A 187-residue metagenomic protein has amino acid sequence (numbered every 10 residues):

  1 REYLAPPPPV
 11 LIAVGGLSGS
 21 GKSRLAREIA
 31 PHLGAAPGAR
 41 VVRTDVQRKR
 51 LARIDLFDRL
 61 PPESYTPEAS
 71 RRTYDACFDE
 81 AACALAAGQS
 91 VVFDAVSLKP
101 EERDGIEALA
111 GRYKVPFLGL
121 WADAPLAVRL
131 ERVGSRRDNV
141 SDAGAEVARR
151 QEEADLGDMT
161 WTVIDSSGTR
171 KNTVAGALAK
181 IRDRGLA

Functional and structural regions predicted by a protein language model:
R1-L11: Extreme N-terminal, non-catalytic leader segments that precede Walker-type/kinase nucleotide-binding cores
V14: Hydrophobic anchor at the beta1->P-loop junction of P-loop NTPases
L17-S18: The conserved Walker
K22: Conserved lysine of the Walker
L25: Hydrophobic positions on the alpha1 helix immediately C-terminal to the Walker A/P-loop
A30-Q89: Conserved substrate/cofactor phosphate-moiety recognition/catalytic segment in nucleotide-dependent phosphotransferases
Y113-R132, I164: Conserved phosphate-donor/acceptor-positioning beta-strand/loop module used by diverse small-molecule
S135-A187: Small-molecule kinase domains that catalyze NTP-dependent phosphoryl transfer to phosphate-bearing small molecules
